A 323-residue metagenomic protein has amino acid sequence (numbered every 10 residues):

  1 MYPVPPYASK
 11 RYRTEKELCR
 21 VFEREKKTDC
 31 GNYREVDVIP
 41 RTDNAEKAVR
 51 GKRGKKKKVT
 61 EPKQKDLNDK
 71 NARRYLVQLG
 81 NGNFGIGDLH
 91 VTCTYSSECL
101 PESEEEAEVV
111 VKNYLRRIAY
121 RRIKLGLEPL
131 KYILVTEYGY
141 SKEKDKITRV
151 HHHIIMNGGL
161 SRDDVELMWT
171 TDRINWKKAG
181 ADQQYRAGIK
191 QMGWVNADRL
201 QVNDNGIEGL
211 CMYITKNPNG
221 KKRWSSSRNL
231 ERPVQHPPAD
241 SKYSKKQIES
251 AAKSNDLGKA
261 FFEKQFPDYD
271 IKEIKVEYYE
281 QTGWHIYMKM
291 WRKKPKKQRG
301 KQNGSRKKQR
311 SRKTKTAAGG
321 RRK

Functional and structural regions predicted by a protein language model:
M1-T148, G158-K323: Right-hand nucleic-acid polymerase module
H151: Conserved, short, structured surface segments that act as functional micro-motifs
